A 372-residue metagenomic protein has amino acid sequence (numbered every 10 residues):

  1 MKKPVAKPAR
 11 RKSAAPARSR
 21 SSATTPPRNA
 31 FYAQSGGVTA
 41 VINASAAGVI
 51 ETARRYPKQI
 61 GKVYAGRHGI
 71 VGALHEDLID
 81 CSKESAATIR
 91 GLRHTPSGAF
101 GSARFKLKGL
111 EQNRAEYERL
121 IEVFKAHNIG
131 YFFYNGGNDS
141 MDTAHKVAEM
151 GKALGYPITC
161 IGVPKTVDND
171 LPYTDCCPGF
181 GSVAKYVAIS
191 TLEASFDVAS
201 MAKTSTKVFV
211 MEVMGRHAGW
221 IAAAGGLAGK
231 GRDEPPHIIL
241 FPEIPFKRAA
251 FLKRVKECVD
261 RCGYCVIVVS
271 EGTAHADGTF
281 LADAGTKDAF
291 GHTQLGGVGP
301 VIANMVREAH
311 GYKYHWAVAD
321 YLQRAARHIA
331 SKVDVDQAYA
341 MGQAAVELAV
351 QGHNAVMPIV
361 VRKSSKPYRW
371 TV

Functional and structural regions predicted by a protein language model:
K2, R18-D77: N-terminal phosphate-binding or glycine-rich loops at protein starts, especially the Walker A/P-loop of NTPases
P4-V5, A9-A15: Low-complexity, polybasic segments enriched for Lys interleaved with small residues
K12, A23, E76-G130, D139-S140 (+1 more regions): Glycine-rich oxoanion-binding loops at beta->alpha junctions
T39-V49, A73-L74, E116-E118, N138-K146 (+5 more regions): Short glycine/serine/threonine-rich phosphate/pyrophosphate-binding segments that cradle anionic phosphate groups
I50-E84, H145, G151-V198: Glycine/threonine-rich beta-strand-loop-alpha-helix active-site module that forms ligand/phosphate-binding
V123, Y131-G136, D142-P157, I161 (+1 more regions): Accessory alpha-helical/coil subdomains and C-terminal extensions that flank or cap enzyme catalytic cores
F280-V372: C-terminal non-catalytic interaction/assembly regions of soluble proteins
